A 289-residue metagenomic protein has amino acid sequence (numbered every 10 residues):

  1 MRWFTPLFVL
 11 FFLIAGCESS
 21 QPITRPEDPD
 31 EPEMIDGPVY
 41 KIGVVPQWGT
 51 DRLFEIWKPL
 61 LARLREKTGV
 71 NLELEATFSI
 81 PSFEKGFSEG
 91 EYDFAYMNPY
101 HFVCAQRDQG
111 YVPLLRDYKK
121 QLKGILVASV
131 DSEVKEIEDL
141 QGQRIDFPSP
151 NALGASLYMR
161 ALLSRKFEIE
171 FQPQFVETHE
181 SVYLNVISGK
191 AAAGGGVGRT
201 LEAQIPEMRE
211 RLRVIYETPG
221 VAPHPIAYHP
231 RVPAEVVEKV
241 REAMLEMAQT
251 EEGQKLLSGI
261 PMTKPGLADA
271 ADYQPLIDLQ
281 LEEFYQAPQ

Functional and structural regions predicted by a protein language model:
T5-A15: Bacterial N-terminal signal peptides
I14-S82, S88, Q254-Q289: N-terminal hydrophobic or amphipathic helices and topogenic motifs
G37-K41, V45-Q47, K119-A128, E207-A248 (+2 more regions): Periplasmic-binding protein-like
R65-G69, S88, S164, E168 (+3 more regions): Sec-exported extracytoplasmic/periplasmic mature domains
P81-A95, D108-Q109, E138, E180-G195 (+1 more regions): Short helices/loops that flank or line small-molecule/ion binding pockets
C104-A128: Glycine/small-residue-rich loop that forms an oxyanion/phosphate-binding "nest" at active or ligand-binding sites
S132, Q143-E235: Pocket-lining segment of extracytoplasmic ligand-binding domains
